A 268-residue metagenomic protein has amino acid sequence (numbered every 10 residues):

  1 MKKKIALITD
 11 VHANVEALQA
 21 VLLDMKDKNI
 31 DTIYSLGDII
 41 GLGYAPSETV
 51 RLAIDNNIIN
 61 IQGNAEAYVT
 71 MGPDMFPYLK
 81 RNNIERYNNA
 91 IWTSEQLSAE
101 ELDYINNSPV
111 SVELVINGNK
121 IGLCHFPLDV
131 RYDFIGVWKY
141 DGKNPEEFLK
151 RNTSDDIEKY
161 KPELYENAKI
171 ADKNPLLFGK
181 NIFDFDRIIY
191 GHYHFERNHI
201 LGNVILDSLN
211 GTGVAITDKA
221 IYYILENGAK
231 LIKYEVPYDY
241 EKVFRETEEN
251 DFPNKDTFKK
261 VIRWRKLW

Functional and structural regions predicted by a protein language model:
M1-A6, L114-G122, I200-V204, G228-A229: Beta-strand-turn-beta hairpins that frame and shape the catalytic cleft of phosphate-ester-processing enzymes
M1-N56: N-terminal active-site segment of His-dependent metallophosphoesterases
I8-T9, I33-D38, L42, N60-N64 (+3 more regions): Active-site neighborhood of phospho(di)ester-bond hydrolases with catalytic His/Asp-centered motifs
H12-A17, G41-G43, A65-M71, D129-V130 (+2 more regions): Active-site environment of divalent metal-dependent phosphoester hydrolases
M25-I30, I116-N117, I182-D184: Glycine-rich phosphate-binding loop signature in dinucleotide/nucleotide-binding domains
N56-L114, V137, G142-P145, L149-T153 (+1 more regions): Active-site neighborhood of divalent metal-dependent phosphoester bond hydrolases
I135-G142, K173-N198, N203-V204: Anionic-ligand binding region
R197-W268: Acidic, His/Gly-rich catalytic cores of divalent-metal-dependent hydrolytic chemistry
